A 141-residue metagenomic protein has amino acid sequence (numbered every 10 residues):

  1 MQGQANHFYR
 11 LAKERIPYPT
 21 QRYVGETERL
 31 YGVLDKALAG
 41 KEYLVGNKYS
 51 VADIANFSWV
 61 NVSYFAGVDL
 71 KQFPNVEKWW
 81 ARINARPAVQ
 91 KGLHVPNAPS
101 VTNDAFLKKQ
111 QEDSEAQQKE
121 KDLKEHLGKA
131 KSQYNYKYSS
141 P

Functional and structural regions predicted by a protein language model:
M1-K41, Y64-G67, E125-K129: Conserved C-terminal alpha-helical bundle
M1-N6, L44-Q72, E77-I83: GST superfamily/GST-like fold recognition
A12-K13, V51, A105-Q110: Charge-rich, acidic-biased intrinsically disordered regions
P17-Q21, G25, K71-E77, P87 (+1 more regions): Generic alpha-helical secondary structure signal
P19-R22, E26-V33, P87-P99, Y136-S140: Short secondary-structure transition/capping segments
K36-K48, P87-G92: Surface-exposed helix-capping loop/turn segments at secondary-structure junctions
V62, A66-Q111: A contiguous, mid-protein "functional segment" used to position or interact with cofactors/ions or partner subunits
P96-P141: Acidic/histidine-enriched, glycine/proline-rich intrinsically disordered or flexible terminal extensions
